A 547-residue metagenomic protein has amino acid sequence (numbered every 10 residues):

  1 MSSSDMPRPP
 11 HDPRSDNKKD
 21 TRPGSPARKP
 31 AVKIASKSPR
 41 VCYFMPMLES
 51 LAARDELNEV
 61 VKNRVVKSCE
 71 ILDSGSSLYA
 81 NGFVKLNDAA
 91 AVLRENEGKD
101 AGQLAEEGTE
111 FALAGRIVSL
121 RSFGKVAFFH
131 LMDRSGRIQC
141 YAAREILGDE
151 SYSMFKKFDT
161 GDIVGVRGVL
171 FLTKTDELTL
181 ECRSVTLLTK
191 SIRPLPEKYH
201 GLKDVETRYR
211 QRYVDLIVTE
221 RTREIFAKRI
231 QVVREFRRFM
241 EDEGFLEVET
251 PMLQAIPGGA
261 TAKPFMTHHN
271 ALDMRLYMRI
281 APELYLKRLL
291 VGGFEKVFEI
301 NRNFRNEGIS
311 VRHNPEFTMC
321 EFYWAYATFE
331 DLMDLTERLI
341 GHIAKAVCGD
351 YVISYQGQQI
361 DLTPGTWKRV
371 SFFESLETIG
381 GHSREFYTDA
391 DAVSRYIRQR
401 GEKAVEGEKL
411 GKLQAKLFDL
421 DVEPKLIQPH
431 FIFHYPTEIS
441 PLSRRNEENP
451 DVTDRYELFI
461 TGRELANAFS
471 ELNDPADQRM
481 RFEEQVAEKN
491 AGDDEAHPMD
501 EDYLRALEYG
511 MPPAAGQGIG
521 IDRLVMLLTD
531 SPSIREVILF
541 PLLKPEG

Functional and structural regions predicted by a protein language model:
M1-S2, P13, P23, I34-S36: Intrinsically disordered, low-complexity segments
D5-P7, T21-R22: Polybasic, lysine-enriched low-complexity intrinsically disordered terminal tails
P7-H11, R28-G547: Class II aminoacyl-tRNA synthetase catalytic cores and aaRS-like
K18-K19, Y43: Intrinsically disordered, low-complexity mixed-charge segments
